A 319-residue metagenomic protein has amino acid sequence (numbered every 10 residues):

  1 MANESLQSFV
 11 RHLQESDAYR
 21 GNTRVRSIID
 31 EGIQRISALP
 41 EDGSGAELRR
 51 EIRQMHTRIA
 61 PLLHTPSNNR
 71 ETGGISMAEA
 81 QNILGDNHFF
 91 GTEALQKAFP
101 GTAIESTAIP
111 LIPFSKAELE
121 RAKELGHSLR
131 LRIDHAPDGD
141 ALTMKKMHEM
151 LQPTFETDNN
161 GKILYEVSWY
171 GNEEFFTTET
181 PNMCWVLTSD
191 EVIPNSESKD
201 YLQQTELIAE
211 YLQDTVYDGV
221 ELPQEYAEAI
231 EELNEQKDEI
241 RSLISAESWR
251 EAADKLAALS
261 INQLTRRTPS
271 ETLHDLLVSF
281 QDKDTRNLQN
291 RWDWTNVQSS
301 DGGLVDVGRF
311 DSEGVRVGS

Functional and structural regions predicted by a protein language model:
M1-L264, L277-S319: Short acidic-hydrophobic catalytic motif
T268-H274: Short, well-ordered surface patches within globular domains
